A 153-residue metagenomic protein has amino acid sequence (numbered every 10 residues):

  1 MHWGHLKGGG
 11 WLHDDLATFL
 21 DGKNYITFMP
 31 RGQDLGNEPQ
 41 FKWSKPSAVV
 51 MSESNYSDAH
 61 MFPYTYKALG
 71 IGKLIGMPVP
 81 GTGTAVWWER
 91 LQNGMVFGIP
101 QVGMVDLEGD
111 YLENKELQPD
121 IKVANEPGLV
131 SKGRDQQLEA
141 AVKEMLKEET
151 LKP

Functional and structural regions predicted by a protein language model:
M1-Q92, L129-Q136, K143-L151: Cleft-lining beta-strand/loop regions that shape enzyme active-site pockets
V86-M104: Active-site rim segments in enzyme catalytic domains, especially the processed small/beta chain of N-terminal
G98, V105-G128: Active-site rim recognition segments
